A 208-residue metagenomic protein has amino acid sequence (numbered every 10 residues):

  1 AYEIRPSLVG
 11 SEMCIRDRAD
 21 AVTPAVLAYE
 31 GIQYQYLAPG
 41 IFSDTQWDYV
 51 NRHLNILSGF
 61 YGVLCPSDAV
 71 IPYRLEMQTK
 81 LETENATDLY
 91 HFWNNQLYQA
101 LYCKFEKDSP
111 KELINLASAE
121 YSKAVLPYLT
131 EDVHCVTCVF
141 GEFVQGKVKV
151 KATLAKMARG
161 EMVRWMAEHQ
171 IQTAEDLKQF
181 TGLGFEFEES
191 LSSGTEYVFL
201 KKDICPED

Functional and structural regions predicted by a protein language model:
A1-G10, I15: Single conserved hydrophobic/aromatic residue that forms the stacking wall/gate of nucleotide- or nucleobase-binding
A1-Y2, A19, T45, V50: Generic detector of short alpha-helix boundary/capping microenvironments and adjacent low-complexity segments
S7-G10, G31, G59-G62: Glycine-centered flexibility sites
S11-E12, R16-D44: Active-site helix-to-loop segments that bind/position phosphate- or nucleotide-bearing substrates and donors across
P39-S193, V198-D208: Internal, well-folded beta-alpha domain core
